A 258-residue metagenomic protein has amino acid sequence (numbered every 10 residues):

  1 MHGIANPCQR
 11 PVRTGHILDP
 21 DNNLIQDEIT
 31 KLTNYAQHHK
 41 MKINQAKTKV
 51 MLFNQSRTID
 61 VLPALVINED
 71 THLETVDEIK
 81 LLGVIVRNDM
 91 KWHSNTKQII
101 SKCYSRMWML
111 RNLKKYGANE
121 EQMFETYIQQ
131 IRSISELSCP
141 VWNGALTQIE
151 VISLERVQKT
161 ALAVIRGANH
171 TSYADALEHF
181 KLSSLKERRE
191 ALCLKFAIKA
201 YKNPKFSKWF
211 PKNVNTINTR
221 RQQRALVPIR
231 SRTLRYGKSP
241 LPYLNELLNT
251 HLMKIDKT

Functional and structural regions predicted by a protein language model:
M1-H16: Active-site palm subdomain of RNA-directed nucleic acid polymerases
M1-I4, I128, P240: Conserved pre-motif C helix in the palm subdomain of viral-like polymerases
V12-Q37, Q55: Catalytic palm subdomain of template-directed nucleic-acid polymerases, centered on the conserved carboxylate motif
I25, I29, I43, T96 (+3 more regions): Hydrophobic packing residues in well-ordered alpha-helices of helical domains and bundles
D27, N34, K42-D77: Short, conserved micro-motifs composed of acidic
H72-V141: Basic, alpha-helical interaction scaffolds
R111-F124, V141-I149, Y173-S184: Acidic, serine/threonine- and proline-rich low-complexity regulatory regions
T147-T258: Short linear motifs embedded in intrinsically disordered, charge-biased segments
